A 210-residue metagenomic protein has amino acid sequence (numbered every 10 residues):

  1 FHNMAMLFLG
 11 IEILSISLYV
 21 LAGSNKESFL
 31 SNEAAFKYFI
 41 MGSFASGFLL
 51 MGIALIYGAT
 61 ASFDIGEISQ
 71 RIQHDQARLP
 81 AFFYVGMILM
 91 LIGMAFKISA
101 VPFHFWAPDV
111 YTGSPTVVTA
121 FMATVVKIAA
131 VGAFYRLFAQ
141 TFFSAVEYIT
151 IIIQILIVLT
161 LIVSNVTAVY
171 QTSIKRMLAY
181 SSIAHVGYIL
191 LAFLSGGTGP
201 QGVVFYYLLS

Functional and structural regions predicted by a protein language model:
F1-S210: Alpha-helical transmembrane segments of multi-pass membrane proteins predominantly involved in bioenergetics
